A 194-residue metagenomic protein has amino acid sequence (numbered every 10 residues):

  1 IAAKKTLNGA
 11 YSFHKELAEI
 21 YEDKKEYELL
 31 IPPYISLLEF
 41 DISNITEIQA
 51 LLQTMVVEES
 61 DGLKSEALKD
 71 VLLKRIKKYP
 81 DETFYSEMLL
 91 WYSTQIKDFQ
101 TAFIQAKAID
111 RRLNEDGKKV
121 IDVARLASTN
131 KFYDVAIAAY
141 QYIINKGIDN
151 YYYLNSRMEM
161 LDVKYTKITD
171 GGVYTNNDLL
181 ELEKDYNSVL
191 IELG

Functional and structural regions predicted by a protein language model:
I1-G194: Acidic, polar-rich low-complexity tracts and alpha-helical solenoid repeat scaffolds
